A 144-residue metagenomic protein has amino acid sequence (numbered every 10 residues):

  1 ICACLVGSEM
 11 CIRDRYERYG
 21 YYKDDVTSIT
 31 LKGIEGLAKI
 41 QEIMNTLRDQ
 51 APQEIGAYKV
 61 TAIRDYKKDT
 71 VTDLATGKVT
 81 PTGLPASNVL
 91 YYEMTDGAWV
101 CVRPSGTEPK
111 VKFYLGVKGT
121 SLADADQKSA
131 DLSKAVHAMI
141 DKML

Functional and structural regions predicted by a protein language model:
I1-G7, C11: Single conserved hydrophobic/aromatic residue that forms the stacking wall/gate of nucleotide- or nucleobase-binding
E17, Y21-L144: Gly/His-enriched, cation/cofactor- and phosphate-binding structural elements
